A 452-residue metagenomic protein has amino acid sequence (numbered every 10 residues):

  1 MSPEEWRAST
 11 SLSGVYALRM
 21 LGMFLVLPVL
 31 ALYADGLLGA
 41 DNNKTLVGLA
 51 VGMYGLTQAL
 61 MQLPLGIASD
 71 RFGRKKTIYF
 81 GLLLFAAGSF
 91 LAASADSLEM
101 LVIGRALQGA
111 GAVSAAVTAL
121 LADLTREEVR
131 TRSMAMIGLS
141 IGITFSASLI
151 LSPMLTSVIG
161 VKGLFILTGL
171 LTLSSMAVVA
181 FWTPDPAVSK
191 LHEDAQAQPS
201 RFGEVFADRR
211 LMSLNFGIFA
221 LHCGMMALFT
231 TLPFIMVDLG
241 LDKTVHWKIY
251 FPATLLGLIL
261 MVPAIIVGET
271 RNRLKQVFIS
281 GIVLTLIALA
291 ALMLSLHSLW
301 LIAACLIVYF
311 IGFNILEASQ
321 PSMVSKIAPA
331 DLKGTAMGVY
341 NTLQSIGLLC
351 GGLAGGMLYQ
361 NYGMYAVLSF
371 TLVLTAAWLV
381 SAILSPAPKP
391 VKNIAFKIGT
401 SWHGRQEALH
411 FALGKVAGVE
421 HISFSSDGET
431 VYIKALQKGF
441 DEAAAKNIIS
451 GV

Functional and structural regions predicted by a protein language model:
M1-E5, P184-N215: Juxtamembrane intracellular "pre-TM" segments in multi-pass secondary transporters
L49-L65, F251-P263: Central cavity-lining transmembrane alpha-helices of secondary-active solute carriers, predominantly the Major
L60-D96: Conserved MFS/SLC helix-loop-helix module at the cytosolic interface between two early adjacent transmembrane helices
M61-G73, L260-R273: Helix-to-loop junctions at the C-terminal end of transmembrane segments in multipass secondary transporters
R71-G81, T270-I282: Cytoplasmic membrane-interface "Motif A"-like loop-to-helix N-cap segments of 12-TM Major Facilitator Superfamily
G104-I141: Cytoplasmic helix-loop-helix junction between adjacent transmembrane helices in 12-TM secondary transporters
V113-T125, I315-A328: Intracellular juxtamembrane helix-capping segments at the cytosolic ends of symmetry-related transmembrane helices
L170-S189, W378-P386: C-terminal membrane-cytosol helix-exit motif in multi-pass small-molecule transporters
